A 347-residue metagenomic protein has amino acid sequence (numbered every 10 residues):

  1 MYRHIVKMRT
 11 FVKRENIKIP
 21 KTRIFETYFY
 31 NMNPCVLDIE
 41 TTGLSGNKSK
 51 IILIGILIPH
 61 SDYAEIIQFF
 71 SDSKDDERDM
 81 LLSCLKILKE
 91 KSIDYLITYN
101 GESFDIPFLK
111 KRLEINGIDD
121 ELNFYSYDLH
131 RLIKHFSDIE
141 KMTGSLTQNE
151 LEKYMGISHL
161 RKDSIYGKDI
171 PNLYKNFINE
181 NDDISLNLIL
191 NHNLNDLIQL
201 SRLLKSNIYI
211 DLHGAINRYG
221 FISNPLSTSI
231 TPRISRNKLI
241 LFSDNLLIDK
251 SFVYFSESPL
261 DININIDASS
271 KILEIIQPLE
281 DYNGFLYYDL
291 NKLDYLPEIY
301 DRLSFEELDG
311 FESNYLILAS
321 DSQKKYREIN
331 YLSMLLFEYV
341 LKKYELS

Functional and structural regions predicted by a protein language model:
M1-S49, P59-S347: DEDD superfamily 3′-5′ metal-dependent exonuclease/proofreading module
I54-I56: Short beta-strand scaffold segments in enzyme catalytic cores
